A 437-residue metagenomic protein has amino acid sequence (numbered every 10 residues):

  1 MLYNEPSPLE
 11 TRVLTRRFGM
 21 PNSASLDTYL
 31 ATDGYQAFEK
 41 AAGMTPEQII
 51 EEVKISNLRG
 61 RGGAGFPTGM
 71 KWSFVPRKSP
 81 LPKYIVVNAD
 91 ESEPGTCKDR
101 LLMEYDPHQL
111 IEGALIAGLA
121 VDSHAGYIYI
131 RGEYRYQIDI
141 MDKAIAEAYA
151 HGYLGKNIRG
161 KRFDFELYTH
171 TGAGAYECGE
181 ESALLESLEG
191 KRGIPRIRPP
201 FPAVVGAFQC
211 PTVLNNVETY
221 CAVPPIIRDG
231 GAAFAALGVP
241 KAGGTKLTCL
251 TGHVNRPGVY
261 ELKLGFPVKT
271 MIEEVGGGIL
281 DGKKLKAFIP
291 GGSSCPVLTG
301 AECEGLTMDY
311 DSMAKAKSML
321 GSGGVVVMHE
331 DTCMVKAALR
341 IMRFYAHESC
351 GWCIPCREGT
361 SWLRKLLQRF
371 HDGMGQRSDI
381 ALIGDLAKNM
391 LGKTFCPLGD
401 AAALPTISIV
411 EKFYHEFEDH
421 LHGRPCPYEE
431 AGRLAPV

Functional and structural regions predicted by a protein language model:
M1-E52: Cofactor-/ligand-binding subdomain signature composed of acidic, glycine-rich, tryptophan-containing flexible loops
Y29-G34, N88-D99, P202-A207, C249-V254: Gly-rich Lys/Arg/Thr-decorated short loops/hinges at beta-loop-alpha junctions or inter-strand turns that position
Q36-E52, L81-K83, A89, K98-M103 (+5 more regions): Ferredoxin-type iron-sulfur electron-transfer modules in oxidoreductases and energy-metabolism complexes
I55-F74, A117, G174-E186, G190-K191 (+2 more regions): Conserved phosphate/anionic-ligand binding catalytic regions in large, soluble enzymes, centered on
A64, M70-W72, T96-D99, I138-K143 (+9 more regions): Short acidic, glycine/serine/threonine-rich loops at helix termini
D106-A120: Histidine-anchored nucleotide/phosphate-binding helix
G113-A117, L264-G282: Short amphipathic, charge-patterned alpha-helical segments
I138-L264, G276: Hydrophobic alpha-helical positions that pack around
